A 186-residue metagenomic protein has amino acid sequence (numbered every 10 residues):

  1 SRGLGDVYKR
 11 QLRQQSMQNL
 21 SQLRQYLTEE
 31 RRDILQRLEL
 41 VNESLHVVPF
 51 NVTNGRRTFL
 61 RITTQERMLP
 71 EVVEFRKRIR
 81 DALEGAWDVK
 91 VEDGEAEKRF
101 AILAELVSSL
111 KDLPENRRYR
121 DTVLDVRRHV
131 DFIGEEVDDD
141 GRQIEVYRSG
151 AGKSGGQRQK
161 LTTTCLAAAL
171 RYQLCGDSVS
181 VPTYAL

Functional and structural regions predicted by a protein language model:
G3-Y8: Short, small-residue-biased leader/transition segments that mark boundaries at the very start of proteins
K9-V89: P-loop NTPase motor core
N19, R37, R128, Q159-T162: Helical mechanochemical/support elements of P-loop NTPase systems and associated helical scaffolds
E66-P70, D138-D140, A169: Short loop/turn segments at secondary-structure transitions that flank enzyme active sites
P70-I133: Conserved P-loop NTPase catalytic core
G134-A167: Conserved ABC ATPase signature
A169-D177: Post-Walker A helix-loop "phosphate-sensing" segment adjacent to the P-loop in P-loop NTPases
P182-L186: Conserved P-loop NTPase "ATPase switch" module shared by AAA+ and STAND
